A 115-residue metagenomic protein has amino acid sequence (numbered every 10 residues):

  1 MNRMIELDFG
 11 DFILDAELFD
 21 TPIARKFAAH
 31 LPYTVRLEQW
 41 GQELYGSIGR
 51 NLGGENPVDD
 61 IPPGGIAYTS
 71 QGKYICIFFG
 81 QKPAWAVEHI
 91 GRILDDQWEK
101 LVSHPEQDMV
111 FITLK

Functional and structural regions predicted by a protein language model:
M1-Y33: Long, hydrophobic N-terminal alpha-helical segment
F19-I23, H30-K115: Glycine-rich active-site loops that engage anionic ligands at enzyme catalytic sites
